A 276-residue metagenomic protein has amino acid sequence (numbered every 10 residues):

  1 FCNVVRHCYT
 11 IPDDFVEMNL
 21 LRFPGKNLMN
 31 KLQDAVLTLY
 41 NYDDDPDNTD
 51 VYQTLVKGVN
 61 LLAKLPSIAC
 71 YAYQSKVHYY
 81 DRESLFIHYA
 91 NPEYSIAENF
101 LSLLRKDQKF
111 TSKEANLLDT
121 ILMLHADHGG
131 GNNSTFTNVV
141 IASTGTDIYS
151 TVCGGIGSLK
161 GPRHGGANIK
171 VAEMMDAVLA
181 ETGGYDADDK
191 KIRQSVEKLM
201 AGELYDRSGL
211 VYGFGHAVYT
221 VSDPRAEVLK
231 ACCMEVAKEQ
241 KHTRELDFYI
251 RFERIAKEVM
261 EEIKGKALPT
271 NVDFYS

Functional and structural regions predicted by a protein language model:
F1-S276: Hydrophobic alpha-helical bundle cores within soluble ligand-binding/oligomerization subdomains
